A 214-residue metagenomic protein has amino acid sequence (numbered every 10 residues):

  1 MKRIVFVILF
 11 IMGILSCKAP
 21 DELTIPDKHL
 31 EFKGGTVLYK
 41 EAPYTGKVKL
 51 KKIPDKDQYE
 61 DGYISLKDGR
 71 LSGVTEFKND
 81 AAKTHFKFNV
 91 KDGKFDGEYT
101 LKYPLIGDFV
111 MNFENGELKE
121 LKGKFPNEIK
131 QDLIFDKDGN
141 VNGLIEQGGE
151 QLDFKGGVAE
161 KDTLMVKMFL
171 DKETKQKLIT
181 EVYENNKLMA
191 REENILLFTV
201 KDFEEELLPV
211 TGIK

Functional and structural regions predicted by a protein language model:
I4-G13: Sec-dependent N-terminal signal peptides
S16-K214: Glycine/tyrosine- and acidic-biased, solvent-exposed loop/turn segments at the edges of beta-strands
